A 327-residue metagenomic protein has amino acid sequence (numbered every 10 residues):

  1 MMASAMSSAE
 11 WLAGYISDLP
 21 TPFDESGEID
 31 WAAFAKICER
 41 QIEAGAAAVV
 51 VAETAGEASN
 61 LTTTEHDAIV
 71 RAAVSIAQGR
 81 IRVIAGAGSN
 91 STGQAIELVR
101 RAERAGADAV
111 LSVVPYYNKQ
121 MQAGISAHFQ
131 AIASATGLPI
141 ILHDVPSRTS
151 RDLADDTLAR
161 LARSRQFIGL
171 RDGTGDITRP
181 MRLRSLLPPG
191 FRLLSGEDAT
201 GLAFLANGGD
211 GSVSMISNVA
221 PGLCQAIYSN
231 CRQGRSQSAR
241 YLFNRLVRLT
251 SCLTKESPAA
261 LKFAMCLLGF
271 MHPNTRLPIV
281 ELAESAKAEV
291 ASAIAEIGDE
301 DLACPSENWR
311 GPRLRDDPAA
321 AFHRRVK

Functional and structural regions predicted by a protein language model:
M2-A3, K327: Acidic, glycine/proline-rich low-complexity segments that act as flexible tails and inter-domain linkers
A3-D152, C304: Active-site beta->alpha loop and helix N-cap motifs at the rims of alpha/beta catalytic domains
S7-W11, R182, M265: Catalytic cores of TIM-barrel enzymes
W31, A35-C38, D155, K287-I294: Short, amphipathic alpha-helical "lid/cap" segments that border enzyme active or binding sites
F34, H66, V70, A95 (+6 more regions): A general structural signal for well-ordered alpha-helical segments in protein cores
A131-A135, P146-T254: Catalytic alpha/beta core domains of metabolic enzymes, predominantly
A199, A203-K327: Structured C-terminal cap/extension of enzyme domains
